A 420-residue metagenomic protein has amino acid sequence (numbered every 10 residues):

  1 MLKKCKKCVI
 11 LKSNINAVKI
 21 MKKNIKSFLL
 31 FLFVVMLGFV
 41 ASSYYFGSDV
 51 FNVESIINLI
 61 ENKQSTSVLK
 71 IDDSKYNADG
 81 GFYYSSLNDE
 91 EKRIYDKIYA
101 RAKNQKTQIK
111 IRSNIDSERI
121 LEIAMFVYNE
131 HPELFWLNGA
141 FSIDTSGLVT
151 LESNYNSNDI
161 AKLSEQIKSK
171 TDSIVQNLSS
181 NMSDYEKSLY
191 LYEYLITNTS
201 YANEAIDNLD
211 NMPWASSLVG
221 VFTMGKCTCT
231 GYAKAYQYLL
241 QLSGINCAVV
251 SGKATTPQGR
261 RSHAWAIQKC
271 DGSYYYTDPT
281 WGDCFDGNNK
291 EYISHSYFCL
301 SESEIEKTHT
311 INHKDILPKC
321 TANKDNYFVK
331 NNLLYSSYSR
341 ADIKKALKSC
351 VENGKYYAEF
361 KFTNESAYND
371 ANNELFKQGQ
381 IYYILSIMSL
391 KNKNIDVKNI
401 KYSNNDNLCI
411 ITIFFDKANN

Functional and structural regions predicted by a protein language model:
K3-K19: Short, positively charged and aromatic/hydrophobic N-terminal segments
K4-K7, T228, K319: The N-terminal extracellular segments of secreted preproproteins, especially immediately downstream of signal
K22-M182, E306-N420: N-terminal accessory/pre-domain segments preceding catalytic cores
S86, Y95-I98, K162, T223-C227 (+2 more regions): Alpha-helix capping and helix-loop boundary segments enriched in small/acidic/polar residues
D116-R119, K187, T228, Y232 (+1 more regions): Short amphipathic alpha-helical segments
A161-V221: Secondary-structure boundary elements
L218-Y232: A short, highly charged nucleic-acid-interacting micro-segment common to nuclease and nuclease-linked defense proteins
G231-E304: Hydrophobic/aromatic-rich core segments of domains that either
